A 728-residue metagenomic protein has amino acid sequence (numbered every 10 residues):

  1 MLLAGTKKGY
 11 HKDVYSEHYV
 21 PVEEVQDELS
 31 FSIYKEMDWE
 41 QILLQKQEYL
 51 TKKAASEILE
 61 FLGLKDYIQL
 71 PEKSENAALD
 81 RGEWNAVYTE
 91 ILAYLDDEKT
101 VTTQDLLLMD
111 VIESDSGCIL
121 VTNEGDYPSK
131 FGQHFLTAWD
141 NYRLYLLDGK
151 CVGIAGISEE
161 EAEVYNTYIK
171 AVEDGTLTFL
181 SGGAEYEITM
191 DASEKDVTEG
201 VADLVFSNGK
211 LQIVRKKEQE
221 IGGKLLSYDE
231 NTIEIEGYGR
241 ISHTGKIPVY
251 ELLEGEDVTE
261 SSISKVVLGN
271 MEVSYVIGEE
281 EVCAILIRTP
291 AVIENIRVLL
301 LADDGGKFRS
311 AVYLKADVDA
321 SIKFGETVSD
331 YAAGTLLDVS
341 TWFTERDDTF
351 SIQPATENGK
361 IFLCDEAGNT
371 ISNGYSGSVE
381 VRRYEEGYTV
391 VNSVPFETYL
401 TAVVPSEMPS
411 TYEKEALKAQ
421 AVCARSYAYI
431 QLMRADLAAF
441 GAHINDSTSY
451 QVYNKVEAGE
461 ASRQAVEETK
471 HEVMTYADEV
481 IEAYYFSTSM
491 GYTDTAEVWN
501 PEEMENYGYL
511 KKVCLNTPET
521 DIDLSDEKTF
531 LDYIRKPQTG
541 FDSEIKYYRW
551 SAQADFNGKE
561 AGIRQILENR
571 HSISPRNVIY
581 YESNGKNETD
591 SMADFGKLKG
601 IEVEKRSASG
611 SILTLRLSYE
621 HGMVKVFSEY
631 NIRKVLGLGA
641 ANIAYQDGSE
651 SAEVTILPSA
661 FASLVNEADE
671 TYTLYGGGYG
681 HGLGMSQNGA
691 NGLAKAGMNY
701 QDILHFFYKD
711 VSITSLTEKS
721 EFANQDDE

Functional and structural regions predicted by a protein language model:
L3-H11, Y15, Y19, E23 (+5 more regions): Conserved, single-site charged/polar hotspot
D80: N-terminal small/polar loop signature for handling phosphorylated ligands or for N-terminal nucleophile
